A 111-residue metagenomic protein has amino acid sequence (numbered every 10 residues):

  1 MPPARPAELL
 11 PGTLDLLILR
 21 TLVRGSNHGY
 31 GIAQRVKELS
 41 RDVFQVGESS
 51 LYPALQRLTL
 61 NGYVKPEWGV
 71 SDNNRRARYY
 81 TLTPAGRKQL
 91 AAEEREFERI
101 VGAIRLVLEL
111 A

Functional and structural regions predicted by a protein language model:
A4-E8, W68-G69: Short beta-strand/turn micro-motifs at beta-sheet edges
P6-S50: N-terminal helix-turn-helix DNA-binding core of bacterial DNA-binding proteins
L51-L58: Basic amphipathic alpha-helical segments that dock to polyanions
T59-R76, T81: Beta-hairpin "wing" of winged helix-turn-helix
L82-G86: Accessory beta->alpha helical hairpin/"wing" motif in late/C-terminal subdomains of nucleic-acid enzymes
K88-A111: Amphipathic alpha-helical dimerization/coiled-coil segments that flank or bridge DNA-binding/regulatory modules
